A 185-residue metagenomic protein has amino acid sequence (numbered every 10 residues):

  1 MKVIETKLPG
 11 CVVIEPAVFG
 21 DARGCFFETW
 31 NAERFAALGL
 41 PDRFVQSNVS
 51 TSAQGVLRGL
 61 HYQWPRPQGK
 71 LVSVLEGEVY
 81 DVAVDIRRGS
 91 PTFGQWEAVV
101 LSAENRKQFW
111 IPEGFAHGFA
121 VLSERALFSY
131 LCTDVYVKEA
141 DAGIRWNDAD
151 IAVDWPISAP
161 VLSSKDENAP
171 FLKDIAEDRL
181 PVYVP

Functional and structural regions predicted by a protein language model:
M1-K107, S123-R125, Y130-P185: Non-catalytic, conserved peripheral segments adjacent to functional cores
F109, H117-L122: Short beta-strand His + acidic residue motifs that chelate non-heme Fe in jelly-roll/DSBH and cupin folds
